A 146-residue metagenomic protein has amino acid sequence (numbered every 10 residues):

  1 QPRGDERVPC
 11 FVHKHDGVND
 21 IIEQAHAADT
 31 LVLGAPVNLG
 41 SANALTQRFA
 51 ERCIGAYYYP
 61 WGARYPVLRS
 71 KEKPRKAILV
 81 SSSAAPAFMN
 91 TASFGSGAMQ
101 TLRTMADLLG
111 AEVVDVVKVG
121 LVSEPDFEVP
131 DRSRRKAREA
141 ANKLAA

Functional and structural regions predicted by a protein language model:
Q1-G4, L79-S81, K118: Short, basic/glycine-rich phosphate-binding loops at helix/coil junctions that contact nucleotide phosphates
Q1-P9, E124-P130: N-terminal beta-loop-helix "entrance" segment that forms/cooperates in small-molecule cofactor or anionic ligand
G4-R7, A44-L45, R52-Y58, S133-A140: Short, structured secondary-structure boundary patches
R7, G34-P36, V119: Generic secondary-structure boundary/loop-capping signal
F11-R103: Helix-loop-strand module that forms the ligand-binding subsite of alpha/beta enzymes
M89-A146: Glycine-rich phosphate/pyrophosphate-binding loop and the adjoining helix
